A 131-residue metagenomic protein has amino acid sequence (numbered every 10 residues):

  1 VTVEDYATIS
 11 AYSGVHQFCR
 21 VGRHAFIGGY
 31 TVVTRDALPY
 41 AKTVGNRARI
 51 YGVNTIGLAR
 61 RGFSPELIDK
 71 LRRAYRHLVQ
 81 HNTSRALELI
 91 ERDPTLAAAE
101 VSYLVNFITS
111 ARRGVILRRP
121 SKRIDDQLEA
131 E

Functional and structural regions predicted by a protein language model:
V1-R49: Structural signal for interior beta-strand "rungs" in well-ordered beta-sheet cores of soluble enzyme domains
N46-E131: Terminal amphipathic alpha-helical/low-complexity segments used for targeting or macromolecular assembly
